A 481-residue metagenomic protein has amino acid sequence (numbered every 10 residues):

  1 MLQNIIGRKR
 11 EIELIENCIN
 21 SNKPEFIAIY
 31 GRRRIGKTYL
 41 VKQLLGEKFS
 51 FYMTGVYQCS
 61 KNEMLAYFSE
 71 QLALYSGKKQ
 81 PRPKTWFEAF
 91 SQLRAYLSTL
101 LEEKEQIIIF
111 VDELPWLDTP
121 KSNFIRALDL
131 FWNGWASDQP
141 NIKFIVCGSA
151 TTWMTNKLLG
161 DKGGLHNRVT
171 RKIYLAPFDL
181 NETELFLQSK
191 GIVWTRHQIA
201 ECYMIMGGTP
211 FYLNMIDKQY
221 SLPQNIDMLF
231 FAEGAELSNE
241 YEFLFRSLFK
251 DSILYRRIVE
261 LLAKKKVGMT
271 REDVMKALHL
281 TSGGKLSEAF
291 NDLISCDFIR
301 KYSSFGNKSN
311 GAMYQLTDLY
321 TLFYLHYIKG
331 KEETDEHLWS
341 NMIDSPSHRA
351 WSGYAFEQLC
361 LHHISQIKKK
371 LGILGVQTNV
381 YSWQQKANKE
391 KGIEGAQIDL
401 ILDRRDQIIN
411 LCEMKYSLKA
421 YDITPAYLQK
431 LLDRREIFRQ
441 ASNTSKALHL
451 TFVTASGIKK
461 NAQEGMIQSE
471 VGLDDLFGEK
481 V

Functional and structural regions predicted by a protein language model:
M1-N341, P346, L450: Phosphate-binding site recognition
F305, A312-V481: A cross-kingdom feature that marks ATP-driven nucleic-acid transaction machinery
